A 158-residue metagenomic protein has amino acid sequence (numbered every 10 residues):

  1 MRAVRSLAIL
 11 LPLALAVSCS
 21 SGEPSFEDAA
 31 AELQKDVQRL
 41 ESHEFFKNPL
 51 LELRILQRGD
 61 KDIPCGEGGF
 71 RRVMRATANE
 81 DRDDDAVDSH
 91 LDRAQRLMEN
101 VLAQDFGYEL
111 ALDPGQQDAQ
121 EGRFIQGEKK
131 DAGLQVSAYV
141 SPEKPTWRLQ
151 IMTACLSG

Functional and structural regions predicted by a protein language model:
M1-A8: Bacterial N-terminal signal peptides that target proteins for export
R2, A14-R72, E80, D92: N-terminal leader/targeting segments
S6, S18-S21, S25, S42 (+4 more regions): Generic serine detector
A29, A154-G158: C-terminal basic regulatory modules in eukaryotic proteins
F70-R82, W147-T153: Oligomerization/assembly interface segments of phage tail-like spikes and tubes
D85-A154: Extracytosolic low-complexity repeat regions of secreted or lipid-anchored proteins
